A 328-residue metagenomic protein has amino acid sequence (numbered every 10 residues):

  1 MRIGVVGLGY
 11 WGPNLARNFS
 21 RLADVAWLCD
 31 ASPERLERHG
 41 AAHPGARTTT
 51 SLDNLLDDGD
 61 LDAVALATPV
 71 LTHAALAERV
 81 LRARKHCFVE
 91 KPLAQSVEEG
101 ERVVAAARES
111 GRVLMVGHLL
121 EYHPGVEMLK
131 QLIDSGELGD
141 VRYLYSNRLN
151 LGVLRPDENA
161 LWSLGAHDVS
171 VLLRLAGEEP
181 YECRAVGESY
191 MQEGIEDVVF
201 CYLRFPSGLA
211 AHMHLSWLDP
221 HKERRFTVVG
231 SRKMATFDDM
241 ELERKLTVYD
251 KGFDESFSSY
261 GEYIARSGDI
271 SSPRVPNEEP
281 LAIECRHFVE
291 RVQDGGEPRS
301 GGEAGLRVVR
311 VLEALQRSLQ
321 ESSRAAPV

Functional and structural regions predicted by a protein language model:
M1-H43: N-terminal Rossmann-like dinucleotide-binding module
H43-A106: Beta-loop-alpha module in the N-terminal Rossmann-like domain of NAD(P)-dependent dehydrogenases, especially those
T50, V89, L114-V116, Y145 (+1 more regions): Hydrophobic residues in well-ordered beta-strands that form the structural core
L71, A94-P156: A contiguous active-site-proximal alpha/beta segment in oxidoreductase catalytic domains
R112, R317-V328: C-terminal capping/lid region of NAD(P)-dependent oxidoreductase domains
L119, R232-S300, R324-V328: C-terminal glycine/acidic-rich active-site capping loop/insertion
L151-H221, T227, M240-E241, E303: Rossmann-like dinucleotide-binding domain that binds NAD(P)(H)
